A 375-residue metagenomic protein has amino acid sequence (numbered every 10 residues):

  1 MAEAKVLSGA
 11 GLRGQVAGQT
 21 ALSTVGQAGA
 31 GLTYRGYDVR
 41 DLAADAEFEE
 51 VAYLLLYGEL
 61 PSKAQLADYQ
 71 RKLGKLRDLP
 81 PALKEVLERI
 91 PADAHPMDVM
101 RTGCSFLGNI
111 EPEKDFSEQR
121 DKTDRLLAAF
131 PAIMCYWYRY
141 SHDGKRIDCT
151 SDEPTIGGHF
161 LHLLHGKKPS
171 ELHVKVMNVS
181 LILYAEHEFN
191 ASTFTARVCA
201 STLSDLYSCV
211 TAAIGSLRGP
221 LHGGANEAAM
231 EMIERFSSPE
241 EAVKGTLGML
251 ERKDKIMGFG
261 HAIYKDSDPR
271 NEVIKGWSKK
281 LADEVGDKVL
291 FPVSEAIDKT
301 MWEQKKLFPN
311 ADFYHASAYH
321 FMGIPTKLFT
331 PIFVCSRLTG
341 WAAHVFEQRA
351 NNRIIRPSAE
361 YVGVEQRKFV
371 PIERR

Functional and structural regions predicted by a protein language model:
M1-R375: Non-transmembrane, aqueous-exposed alpha-helical and coiled segments at domain scale
